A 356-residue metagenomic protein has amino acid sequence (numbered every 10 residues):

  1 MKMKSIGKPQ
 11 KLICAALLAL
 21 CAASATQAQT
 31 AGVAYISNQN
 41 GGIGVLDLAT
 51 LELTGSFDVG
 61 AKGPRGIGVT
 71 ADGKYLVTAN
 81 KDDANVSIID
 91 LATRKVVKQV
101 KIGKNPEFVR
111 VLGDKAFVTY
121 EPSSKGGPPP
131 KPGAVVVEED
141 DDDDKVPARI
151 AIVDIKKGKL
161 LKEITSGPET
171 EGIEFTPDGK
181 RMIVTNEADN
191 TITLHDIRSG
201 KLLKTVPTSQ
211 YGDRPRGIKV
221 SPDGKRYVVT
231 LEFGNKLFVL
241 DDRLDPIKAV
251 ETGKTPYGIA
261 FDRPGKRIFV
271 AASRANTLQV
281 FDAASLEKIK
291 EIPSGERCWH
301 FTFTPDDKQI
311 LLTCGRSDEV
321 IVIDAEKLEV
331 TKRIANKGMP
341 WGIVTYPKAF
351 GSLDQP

Functional and structural regions predicted by a protein language model:
K2-C14: Bacterial N-terminal signal peptides that target proteins for export
C14-A23: Bacterial N-terminal signal peptides
S24-P356: Predominantly soluble domains enriched in secretory-pathway, periplasmic, or organellar proteins
